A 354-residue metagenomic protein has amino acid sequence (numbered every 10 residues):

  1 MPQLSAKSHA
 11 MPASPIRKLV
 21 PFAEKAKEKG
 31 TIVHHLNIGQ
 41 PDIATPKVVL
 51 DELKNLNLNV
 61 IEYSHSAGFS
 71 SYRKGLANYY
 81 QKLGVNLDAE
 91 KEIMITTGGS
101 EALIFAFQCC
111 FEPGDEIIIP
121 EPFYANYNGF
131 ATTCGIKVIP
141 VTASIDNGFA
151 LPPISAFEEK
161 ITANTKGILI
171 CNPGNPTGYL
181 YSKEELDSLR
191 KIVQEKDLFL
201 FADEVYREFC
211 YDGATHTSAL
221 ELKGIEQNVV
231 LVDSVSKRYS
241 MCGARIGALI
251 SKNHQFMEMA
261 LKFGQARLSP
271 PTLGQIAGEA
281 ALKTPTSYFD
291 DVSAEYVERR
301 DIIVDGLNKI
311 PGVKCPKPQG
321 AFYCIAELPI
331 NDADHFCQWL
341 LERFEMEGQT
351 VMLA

Functional and structural regions predicted by a protein language model:
P2-L4, S8, P12-S14, L19 (+4 more regions): PLP-dependent class I/II
N59-Y63: A short acidic, glycine-rich active-site loop that binds or catalyzes chemistry on phosphate/adenosine moieties
H65-G68: Short beta-strand to alpha-helix junction loop
R73-K82: A contiguous, low-structure linker/loop signature
